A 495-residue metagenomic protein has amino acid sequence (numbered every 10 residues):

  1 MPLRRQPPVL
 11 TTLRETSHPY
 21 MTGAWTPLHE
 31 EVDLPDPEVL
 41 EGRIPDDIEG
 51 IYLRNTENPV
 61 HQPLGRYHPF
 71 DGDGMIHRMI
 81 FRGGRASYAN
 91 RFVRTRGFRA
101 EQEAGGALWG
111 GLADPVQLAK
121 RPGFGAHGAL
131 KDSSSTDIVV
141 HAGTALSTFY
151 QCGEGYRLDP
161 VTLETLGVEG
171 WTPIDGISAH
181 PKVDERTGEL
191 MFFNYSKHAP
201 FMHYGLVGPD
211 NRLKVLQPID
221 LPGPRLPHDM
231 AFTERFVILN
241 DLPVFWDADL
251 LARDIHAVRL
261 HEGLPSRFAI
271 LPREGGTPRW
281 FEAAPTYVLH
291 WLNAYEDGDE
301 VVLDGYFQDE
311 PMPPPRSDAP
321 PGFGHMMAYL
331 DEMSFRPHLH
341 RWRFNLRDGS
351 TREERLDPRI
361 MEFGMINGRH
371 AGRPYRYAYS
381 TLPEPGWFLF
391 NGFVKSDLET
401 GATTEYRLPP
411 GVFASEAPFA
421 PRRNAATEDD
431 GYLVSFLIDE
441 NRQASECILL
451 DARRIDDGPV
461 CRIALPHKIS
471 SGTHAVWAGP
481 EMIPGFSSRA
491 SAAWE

Functional and structural regions predicted by a protein language model:
P2-E495: Beta-propeller domains
